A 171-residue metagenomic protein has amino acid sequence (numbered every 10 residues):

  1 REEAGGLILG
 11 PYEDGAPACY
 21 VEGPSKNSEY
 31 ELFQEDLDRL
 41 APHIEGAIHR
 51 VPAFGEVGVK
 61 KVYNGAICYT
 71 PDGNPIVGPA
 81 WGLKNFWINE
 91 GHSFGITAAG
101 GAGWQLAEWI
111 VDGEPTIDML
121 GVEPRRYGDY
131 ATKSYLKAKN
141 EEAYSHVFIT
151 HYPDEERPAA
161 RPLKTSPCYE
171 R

Functional and structural regions predicted by a protein language model:
R1, E45-A47, Y169-R171: Intrinsically disordered, low-complexity boundary segments flanking structured domains
R1-A18, E35-D38: Mid-domain catalytic core of redox enzymes that form a hydrophobic substrate pocket/lid adjacent to a catalytic redox
A4, K26, Q34-R157: C-terminal catalytic lobe of FAD-dependent flavoproteins
L9, L106, Y169-R171: Generic low-polarity alpha-helical segments
A16-C19, G95-T97: A short local loop/turn or secondary-structure capping micro-motif enriched for an aromatic residue
P17-E35: Glycine-rich phosphate/pyrophosphate-binding loop and adjacent beta-alpha nucleotide/cofactor-binding cores
G128, D154-R171: N- or domain-start disorder-to-order transition segments that initiate the globular core
